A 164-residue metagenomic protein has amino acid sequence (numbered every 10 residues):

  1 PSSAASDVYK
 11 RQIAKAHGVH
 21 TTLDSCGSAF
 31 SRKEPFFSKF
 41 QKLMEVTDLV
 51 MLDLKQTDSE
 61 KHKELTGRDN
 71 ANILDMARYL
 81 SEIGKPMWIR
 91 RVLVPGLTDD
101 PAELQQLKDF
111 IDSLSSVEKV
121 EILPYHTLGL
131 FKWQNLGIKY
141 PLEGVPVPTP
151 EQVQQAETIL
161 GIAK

Functional and structural regions predicted by a protein language model:
P1-A5, Y9: Single conserved hydrophobic/aromatic residue that forms the stacking wall/gate of nucleotide- or nucleobase-binding
R11-A16, S81, E157, G161: Surface-exposed amphipathic alpha-helices with a cationic face
K15-S25, P86: Short beta-strand/loop segments at the ligand-binding rim of alpha/beta enzyme cores
H17-V19, V46, I83, L114: Helix C-cap/helix->beta junction micro-motif
S28-R32, V50-T66, L93-V94, T127-G129: Conserved radical SAM core fold
K33-V50, S59-E82: Anionic-ligand binding region
F36-T57, L107-E121: Structural recognition of alpha->loop->beta junctions
W88, L93-K164: Auxiliary Fe-S-binding modules of radical SAM enzymes
